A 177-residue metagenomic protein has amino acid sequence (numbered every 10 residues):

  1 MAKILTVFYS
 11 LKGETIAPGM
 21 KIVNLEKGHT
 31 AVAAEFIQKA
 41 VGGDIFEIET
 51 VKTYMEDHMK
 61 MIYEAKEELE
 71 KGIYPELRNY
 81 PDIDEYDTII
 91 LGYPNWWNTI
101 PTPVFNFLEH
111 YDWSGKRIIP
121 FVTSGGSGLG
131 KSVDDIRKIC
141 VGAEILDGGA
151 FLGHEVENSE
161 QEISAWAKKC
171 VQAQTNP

Functional and structural regions predicted by a protein language model:
M1-T88, N98-T99, F105, Q161-P177: N-terminal beta1-alpha1-beta2 submodule of the flavodoxin-like/Rossmannoid cofactor-binding fold
V23-N24, N106-E109, I136-K138: Glycine-rich, phosphate-binding/catalytic loops in enzymes
D44-F46, A143-F151: Short beta-strand elements in bilobed, periplasmic/extracellular small-molecule ligand-binding domains
I83-D84, E109-G115, I139-C140: Short, conserved loop/helix-junction motifs that constitute active-site signature segments in enzyme catalytic cores
Y93-P94: Glycine-rich, N-terminal phosphate-binding loop of Rossmann-like dinucleotide-binding domains
G126-I139: Glycine-rich, charge-decorated loop segments at or immediately adjacent to ligand/cofactor-binding or catalytic sites
G148-Q161: Short, flexible active-site recognition loops that position polar ligands and cofactors
